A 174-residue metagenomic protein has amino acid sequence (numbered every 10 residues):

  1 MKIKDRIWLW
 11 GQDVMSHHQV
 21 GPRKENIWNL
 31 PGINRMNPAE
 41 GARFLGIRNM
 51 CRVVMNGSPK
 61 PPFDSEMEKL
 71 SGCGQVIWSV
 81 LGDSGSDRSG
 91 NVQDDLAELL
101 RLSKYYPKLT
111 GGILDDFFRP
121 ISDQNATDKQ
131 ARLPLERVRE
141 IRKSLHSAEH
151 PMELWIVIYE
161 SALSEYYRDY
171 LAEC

Functional and structural regions predicted by a protein language model:
M1-C174: Glycan-processing catalytic domains of CAZymes
